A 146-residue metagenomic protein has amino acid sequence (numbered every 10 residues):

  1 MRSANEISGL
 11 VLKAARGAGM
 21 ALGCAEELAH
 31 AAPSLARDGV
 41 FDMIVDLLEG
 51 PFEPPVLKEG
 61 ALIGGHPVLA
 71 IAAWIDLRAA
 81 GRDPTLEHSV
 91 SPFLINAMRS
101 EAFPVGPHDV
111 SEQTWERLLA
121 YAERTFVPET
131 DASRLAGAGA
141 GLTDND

Functional and structural regions predicted by a protein language model:
M1-P54: Long alpha-helical, hydrophobic tracts
R2, E6, L10, M20-E27 (+3 more regions): Conserved active-site and cofactor/substrate-binding residues in soluble primary-metabolism enzymes
G9, G17-G19, G23, G39 (+6 more regions): Residue-identity detector for glycine
V40-F103: A glycine-rich, acidic short-motif signal
R82-D146: Glycine-rich, aromatic-bearing surface loops/beta-hairpins
